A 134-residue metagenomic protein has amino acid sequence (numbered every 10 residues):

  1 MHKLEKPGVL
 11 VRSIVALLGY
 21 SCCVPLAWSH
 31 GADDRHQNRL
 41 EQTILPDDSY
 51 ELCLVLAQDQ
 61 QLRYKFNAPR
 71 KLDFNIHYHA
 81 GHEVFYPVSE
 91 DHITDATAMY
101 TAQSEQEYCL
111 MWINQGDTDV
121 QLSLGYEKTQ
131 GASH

Functional and structural regions predicted by a protein language model:
K3-I14: Bacterial N-terminal signal peptides that target proteins for export
S13-C23: Bacterial N-terminal signal peptides
L26-H134: Acidic, Ser/Thr/Pro
